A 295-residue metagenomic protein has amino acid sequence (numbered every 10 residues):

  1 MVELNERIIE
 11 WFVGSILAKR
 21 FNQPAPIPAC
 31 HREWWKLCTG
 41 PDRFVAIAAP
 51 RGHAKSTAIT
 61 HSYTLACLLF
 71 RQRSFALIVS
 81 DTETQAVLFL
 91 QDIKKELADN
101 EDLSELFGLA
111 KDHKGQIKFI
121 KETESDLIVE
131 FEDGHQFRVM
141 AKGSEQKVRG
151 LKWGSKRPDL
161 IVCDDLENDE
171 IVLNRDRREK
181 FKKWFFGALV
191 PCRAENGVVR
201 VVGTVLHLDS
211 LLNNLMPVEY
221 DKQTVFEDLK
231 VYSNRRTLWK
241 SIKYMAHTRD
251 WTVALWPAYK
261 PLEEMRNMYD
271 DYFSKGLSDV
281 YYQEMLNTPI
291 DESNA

Functional and structural regions predicted by a protein language model:
M1-F44: Pre-P-loop entry segment of helicase/translocase ATPase cores
D42-S62: Walker A/P-loop
T57-T60, V87-Q91, S210-M216: A short acidic (Asp/Glu
T60-R71: Walker A/P-loop NTP-binding motif
V79-E145: Conserved nucleotide-state-sensing and coupling region of NTP-binding domains
T123-F185: Conserved RecA-like ASCE ATPase "motif II neighborhood" in helicase/translocase motors
L173-T252: ASCE P-loop NTPase helicase motor core
D250-A295: ATPase catalytic-site recognition across NTP-hydrolyzing enzymes
